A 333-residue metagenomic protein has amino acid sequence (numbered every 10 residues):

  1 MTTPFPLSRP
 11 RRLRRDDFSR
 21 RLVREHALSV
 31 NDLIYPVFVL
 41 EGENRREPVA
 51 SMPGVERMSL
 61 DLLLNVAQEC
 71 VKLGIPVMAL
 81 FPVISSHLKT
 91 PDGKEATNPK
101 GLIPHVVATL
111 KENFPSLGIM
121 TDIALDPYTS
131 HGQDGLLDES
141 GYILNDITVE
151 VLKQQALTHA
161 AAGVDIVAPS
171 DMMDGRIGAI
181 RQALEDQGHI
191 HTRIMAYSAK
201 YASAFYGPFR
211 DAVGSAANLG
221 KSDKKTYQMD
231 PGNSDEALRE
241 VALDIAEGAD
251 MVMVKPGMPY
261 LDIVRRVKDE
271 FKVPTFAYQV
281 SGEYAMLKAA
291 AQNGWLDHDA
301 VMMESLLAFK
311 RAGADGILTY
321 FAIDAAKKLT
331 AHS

Functional and structural regions predicted by a protein language model:
M1-R24: N-terminal amphipathic/basic leader segments beginning at the initiator methionine
T2-P4, D16, S29-I34, L40-S333: Alpha/beta enzyme core
